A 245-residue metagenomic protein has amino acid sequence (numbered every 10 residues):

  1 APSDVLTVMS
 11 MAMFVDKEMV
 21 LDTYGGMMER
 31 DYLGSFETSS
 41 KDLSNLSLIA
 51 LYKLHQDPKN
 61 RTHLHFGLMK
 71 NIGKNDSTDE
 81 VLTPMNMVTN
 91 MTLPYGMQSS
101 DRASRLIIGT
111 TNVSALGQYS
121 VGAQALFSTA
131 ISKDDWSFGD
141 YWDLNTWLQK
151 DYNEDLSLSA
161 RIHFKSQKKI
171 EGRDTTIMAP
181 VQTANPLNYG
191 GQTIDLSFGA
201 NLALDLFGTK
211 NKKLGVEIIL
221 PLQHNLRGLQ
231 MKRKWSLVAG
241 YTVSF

Functional and structural regions predicted by a protein language model:
A1, I49-L51, I107-T111, W147 (+2 more regions): Outer-membrane beta-barrel architecture
S3-M13, V20-T23: Short N-terminal amphipathic alpha-helices
S3-V5, V15, H55-K59, V113-Y119 (+3 more regions): Outer-membrane beta-barrel channels and translocator barrels
S10-F14, L64-K70, A123-F127, A160-F164 (+1 more regions): Transmembrane beta-barrel strands of outer-membrane/channel proteins
M11, V88-P94, L148, T183-A184: Short N-terminal helix-initiation segments at or just after the protein's N-terminus
K17-D134: Outer-membrane pore/translocation modules
K133-F245: Outer membrane beta-barrel transmembrane domains
